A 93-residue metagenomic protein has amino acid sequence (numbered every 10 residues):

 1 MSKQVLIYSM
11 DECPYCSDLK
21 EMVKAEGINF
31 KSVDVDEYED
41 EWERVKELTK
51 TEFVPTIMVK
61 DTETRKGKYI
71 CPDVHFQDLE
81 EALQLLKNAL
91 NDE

Functional and structural regions predicted by a protein language model:
M1-N29: Local sequence-structure signature of Cys/Sec-based thiol-disulfide redox active-site neighborhoods
Q4, K31, E47-K50, V74: Catalytic phosphate/metal-binding cores of nucleic-acid and nucleotide-processing enzymes, i.e., regions that mediate
L6-S9, V35, P72: Active-site-adjacent beta-strand anchor residues
S9, V54-T56: Ser/Thr-centric signal marking residues that sit in or immediately flank functional binding/regulatory motifs
P14-Y15, D40, Q77: Short alpha-helical
D18, M22, K46-L48, G67 (+1 more regions): Non-catalytic interaction surface on structured domains
V35-F53, E63, L85-L90: Thioredoxin-like thiol-disulfide oxidoreductase module
V59-E93: Non-catalytic, surface beta->alpha helical segment in thiol-disulfide oxidoreductase systems
